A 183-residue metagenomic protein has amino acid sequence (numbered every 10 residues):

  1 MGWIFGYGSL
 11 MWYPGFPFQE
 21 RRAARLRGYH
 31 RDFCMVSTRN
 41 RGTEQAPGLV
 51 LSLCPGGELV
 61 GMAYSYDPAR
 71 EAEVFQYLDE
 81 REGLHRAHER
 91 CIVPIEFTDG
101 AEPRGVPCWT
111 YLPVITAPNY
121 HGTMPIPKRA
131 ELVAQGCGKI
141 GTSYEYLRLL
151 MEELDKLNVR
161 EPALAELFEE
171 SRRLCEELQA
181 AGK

Functional and structural regions predicted by a protein language model:
M1-K183: A glycine-rich, hydrophobic/aromatic-adjacent loop/helix-cap motif
